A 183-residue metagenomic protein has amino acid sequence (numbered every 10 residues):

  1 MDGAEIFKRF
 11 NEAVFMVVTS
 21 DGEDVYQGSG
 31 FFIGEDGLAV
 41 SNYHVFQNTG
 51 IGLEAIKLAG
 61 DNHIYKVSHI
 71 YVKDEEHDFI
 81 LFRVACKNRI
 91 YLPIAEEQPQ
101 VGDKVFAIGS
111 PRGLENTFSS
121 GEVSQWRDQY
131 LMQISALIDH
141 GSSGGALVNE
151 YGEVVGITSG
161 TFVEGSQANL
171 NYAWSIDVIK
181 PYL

Functional and structural regions predicted by a protein language model:
M1-K8, V17, L53-A55, H69 (+2 more regions): C-terminal cap/linker of serine protease catalytic domains
F7-G22, V105: A short, Trp-centered hydrophobic/proline-enriched beta-strand micro-motif
V14-M16, L38-Y43, Q98-P111, A146-G165 (+1 more regions): Active-site-proximal beta-strands of protease catalytic cores
D21-Q27, G34-G109, G113-N116, Y130-Q133: Conserved active-site neighborhood of the chymotrypsin/trypsin-like protease fold
F31, V123, L137-T158: Catalytic nucleophile loop of clan PA
E75-D78, H140-G141, Q167: Short acidic/glycine-enriched loop/turn segments that link adjacent beta-strands
F118-Y130, L170-N171: Short, compositionally biased
R127-D139, P181-L183: Short peripheral tails and domain-boundary helices/loops at the edges of structured domains
